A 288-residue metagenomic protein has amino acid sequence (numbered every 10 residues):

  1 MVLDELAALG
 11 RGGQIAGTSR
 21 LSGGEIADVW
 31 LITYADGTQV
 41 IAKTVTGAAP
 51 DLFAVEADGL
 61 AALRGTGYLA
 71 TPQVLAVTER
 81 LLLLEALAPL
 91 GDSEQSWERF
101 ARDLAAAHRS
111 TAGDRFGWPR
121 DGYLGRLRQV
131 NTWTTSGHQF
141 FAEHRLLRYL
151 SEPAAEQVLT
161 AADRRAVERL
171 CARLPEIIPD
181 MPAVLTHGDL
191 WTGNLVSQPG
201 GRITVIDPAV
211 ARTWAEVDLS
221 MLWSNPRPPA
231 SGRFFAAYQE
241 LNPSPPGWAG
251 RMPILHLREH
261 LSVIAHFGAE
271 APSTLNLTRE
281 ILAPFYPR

Functional and structural regions predicted by a protein language model:
M1-A8, A112-T186, Q198: An alpha-helical support segment within catalytic cores of ATP-dependent transferases
G12-S19: Conserved N-terminal boundary motif of the eukaryotic protein kinase catalytic domain
S19-Q139: ATP-binding pocket architecture of kinase catalytic cores
F53, W97-F100, D163-V167, T274-T278: Hydrophobic packing residues in well-ordered alpha-helices of helical domains and bundles
G67, H108-R115, P153, I178 (+3 more regions): A general structural signal marking secondary-structure boundaries and capping sites
L83-E85, R258-A265: Conserved PLP-binding active-site segment of the aspartate aminotransferase-like
G137-A142, S151, M181-L185, T192-P253 (+2 more regions): Active-site Asp-x-Gly
R233, V263-R288: ATP/Mg2+ or Mg2+-diphosphate-binding catalytic cores that bind nucleotide phosphates or diphosphates via glycine-rich
